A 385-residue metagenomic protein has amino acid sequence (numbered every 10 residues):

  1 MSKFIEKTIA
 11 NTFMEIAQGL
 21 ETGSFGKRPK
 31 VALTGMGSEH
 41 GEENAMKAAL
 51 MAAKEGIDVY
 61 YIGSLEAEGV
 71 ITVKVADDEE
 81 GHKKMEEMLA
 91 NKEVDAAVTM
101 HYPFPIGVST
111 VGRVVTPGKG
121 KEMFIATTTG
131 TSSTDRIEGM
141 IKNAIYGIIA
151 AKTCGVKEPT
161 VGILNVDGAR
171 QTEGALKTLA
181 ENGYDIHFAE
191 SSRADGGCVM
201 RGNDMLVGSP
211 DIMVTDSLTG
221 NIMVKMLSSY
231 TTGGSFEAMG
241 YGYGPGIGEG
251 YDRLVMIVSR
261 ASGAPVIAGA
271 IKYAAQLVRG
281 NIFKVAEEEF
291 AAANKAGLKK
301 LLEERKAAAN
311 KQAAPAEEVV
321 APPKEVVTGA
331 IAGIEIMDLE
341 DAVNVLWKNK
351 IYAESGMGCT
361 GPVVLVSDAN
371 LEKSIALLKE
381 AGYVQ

Functional and structural regions predicted by a protein language model:
S2-L65: N-terminal phosphate-binding or glycine-rich loops at protein starts, especially the Walker A/P-loop of NTPases
K3, Y251-Q385: C-terminal non-catalytic interaction/assembly regions of soluble proteins
F25-G26, G155-V161, D185-A194, G246 (+2 more regions): Flexible, glycine/charged-enriched surface loops at secondary-structure junctions
E43, A52-G56, Y60, T134-S192 (+1 more regions): Glycine-rich phosphate/diphosphate-binding loop of Rossmann-like nucleotide-binding domains
V70-I125: N-terminal glycine-rich phosphate/adenylate-binding segment common to multiple enzyme folds
V70-I71, E79-K83, T172-T232, E325: Active-site rim loops that border cofactor/substrate pockets in soluble metabolic enzymes
G107-G139, D185-A194, G234-I247: Short, acidic/small-residue loops that bind anionic groups at enzyme active sites
T116-T127, G208-K299: Glycine-rich phosphate/nucleotide-binding loop
